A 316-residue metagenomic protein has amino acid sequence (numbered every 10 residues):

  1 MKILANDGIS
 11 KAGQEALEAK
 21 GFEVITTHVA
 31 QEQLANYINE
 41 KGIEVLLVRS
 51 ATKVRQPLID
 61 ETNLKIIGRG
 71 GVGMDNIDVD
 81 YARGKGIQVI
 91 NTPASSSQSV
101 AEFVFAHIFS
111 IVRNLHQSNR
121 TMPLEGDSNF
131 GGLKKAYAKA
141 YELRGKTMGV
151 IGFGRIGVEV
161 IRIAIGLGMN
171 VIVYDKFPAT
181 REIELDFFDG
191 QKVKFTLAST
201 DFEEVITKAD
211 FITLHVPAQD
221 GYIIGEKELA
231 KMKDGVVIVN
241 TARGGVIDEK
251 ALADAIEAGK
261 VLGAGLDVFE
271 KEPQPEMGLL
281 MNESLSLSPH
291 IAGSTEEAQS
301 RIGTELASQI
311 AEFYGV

Functional and structural regions predicted by a protein language model:
M1-I90, E204-T207, G225-K231: An N-terminal-biased, well-structured beta-alpha scaffold segment characteristic of Rossmann-like dinucleotide-binding
E44-V45, I66, F211, V237 (+2 more regions): Short, Asp-centered acidic motifs that coordinate Mg2+ and/or phosphate in catalytic or ligand-binding sites
K53-P57, F177-M277: Rossmann-like adenosine-cofactor binding region
R83-S95, D234-V237, D254-E270, L280-A292: Rossmann-fold dehydrogenase core element
K85-I87, P93-T147: Phosphate-binding beta-alpha-beta segment of Rossmann-like dinucleotide-binding domains, i.e., the NAD(P)
F153-G154: Glycine-rich Rossmann-fold phosphate-binding loop(s) that bind the pyrophosphate of adenine dinucleotide cofactors
G157-V158: N-terminal Rossmann-fold NAD(P) dinucleotide-binding loop
E272-E276, M281-I310, Y314: Adenosine-phosphate binding glycine-rich loop
